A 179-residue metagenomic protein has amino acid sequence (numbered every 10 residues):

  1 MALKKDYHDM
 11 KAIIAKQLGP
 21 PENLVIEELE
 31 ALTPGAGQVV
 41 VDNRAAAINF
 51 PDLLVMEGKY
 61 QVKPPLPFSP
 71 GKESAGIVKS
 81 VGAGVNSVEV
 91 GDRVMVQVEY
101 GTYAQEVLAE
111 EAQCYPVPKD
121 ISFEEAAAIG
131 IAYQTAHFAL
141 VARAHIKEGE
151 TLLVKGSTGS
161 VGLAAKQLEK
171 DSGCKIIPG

Functional and structural regions predicted by a protein language model:
M1-K11: Basic/polar N-terminal segments that are highly enriched at the extreme N-terminus, encompassing both cleavable
A12, N43, V107, A136 (+1 more regions): Terminal peptide-recognition signature
E30-A47, K59-G101: Glycine-rich beta-strand-centered segment in the early N-terminal region that forms part of a ligand/cofactor-binding
P51-E57: Cytochrome P450 core scaffold surrounding the K-helix E-X-X-R motif and the conserved "meander" helix-loop region
R93-G156: NAD(P)H dinucleotide-binding glycine-rich loop of Rossmann-like/cofactor-binding domains, especially the beta1-alpha1
V154, K170-G179: Adenosine-nucleotide cofactor-binding segment
T158, K166: N-terminal Rossmann NAD(P)H-binding glycine-rich loop of SDR-like oxidoreductase domains
